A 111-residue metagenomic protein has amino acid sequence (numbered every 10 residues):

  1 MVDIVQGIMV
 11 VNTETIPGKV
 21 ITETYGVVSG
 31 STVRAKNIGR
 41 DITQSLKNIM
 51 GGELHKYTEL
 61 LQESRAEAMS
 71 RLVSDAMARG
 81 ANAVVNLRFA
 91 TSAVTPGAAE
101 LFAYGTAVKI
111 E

Functional and structural regions predicted by a protein language model:
M1-R40, A78-R79, L101-E111: N-terminal presequence-like segments and the immediate start of the first folded domain
T13-I16, F89-V94: Short, solvent-exposed loop/turn elements at beta->coil junctions and helix N-caps that rim active or binding pockets
V28, V33, D41-R88: Short, well-ordered alpha-helical segments
A83, G97-A99: Positively charged, aromatic-enriched nucleic acid-contacting surfaces
